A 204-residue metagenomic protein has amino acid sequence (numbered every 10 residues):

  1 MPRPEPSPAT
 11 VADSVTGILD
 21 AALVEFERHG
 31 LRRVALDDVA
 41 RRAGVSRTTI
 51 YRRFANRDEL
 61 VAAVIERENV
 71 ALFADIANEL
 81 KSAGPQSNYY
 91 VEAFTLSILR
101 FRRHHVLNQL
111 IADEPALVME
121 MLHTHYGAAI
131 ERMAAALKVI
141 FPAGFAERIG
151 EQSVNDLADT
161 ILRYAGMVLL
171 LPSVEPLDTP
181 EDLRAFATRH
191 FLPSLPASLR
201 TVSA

Functional and structural regions predicted by a protein language model:
M1-D13, E175, L195-A204: N-terminal intrinsically disordered/low-complexity leader segments
M1-R42, A55, E59-A62, R67: Basic, helix-initiating cap at the start of DNA-binding domains
I18-F26, L72, I76, S97: Short hydrophobic clusters on alpha-helical segments that form packing/core surfaces in small helical domains
T48: Key DNA-contact positions within bacterial/archaeal DNA-binding proteins
A63, A77-R103, A158-I161: Hydrophobic alpha-helical connector segments
V70-F73, Q109, V118-R148, Q152-L162: Amphipathic alpha-helical packing segments from all-alpha helical-bundle domains
L99-R103, D159-D178, H190-R200: Amphipathic C-terminal alpha-helical segment
